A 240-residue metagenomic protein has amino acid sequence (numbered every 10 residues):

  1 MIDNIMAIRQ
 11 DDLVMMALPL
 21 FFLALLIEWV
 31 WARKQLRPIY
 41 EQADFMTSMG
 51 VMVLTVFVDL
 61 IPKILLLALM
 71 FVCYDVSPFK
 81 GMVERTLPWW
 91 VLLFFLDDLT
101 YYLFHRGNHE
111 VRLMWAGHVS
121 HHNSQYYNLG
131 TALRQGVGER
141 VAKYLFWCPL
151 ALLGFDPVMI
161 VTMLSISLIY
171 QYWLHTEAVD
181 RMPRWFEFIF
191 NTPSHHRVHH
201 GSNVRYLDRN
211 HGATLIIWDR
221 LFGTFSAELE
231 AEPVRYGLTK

Functional and structural regions predicted by a protein language model:
M1-D12: Short, strongly hydrophobic alpha-helical membrane anchors
D12, M16, I39-V53: Loop-to-helix transition at the N-terminal end of transmembrane alpha-helices
V14-L20, A24-L25, T55-P62: Functionally critical transmembrane alpha-helices in membrane proteins and complexes, commonly lining
L20-A32, L67, F94-T100: Central hydrophobic cores of alpha-helical transmembrane segments in multi-pass inner-membrane proteins across all
L25-M46: Membrane-interface helix-loop junction between the first two transmembrane segments
L36, L66-D75, G107-M114: Membrane-helix interface/capping segments
V53-P62, E84-L238: Membrane-embedded catalytic scaffold of the fatty acid hydroxylase/desaturase
L65-V91: Juxtamembrane/interfacial segments at transmembrane-helix boundaries in multi-pass membrane proteins
